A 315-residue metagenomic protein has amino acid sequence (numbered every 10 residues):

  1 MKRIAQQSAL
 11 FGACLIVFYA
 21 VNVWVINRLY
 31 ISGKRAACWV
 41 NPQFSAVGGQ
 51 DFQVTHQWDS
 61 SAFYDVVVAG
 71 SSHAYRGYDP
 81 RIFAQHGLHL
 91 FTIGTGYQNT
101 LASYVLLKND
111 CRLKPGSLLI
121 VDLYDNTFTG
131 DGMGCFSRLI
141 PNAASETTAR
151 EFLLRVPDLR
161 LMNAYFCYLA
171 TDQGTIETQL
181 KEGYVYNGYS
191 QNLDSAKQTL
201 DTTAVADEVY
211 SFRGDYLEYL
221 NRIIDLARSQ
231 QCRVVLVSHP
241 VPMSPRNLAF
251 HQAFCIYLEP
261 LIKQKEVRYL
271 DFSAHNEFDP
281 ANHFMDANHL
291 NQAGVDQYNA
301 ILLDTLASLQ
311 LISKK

Functional and structural regions predicted by a protein language model:
Q6-N27: Hydrophobic membrane-insertion alpha-helices, especially the h-region of bacterial N-terminal signal peptides
N27-G48: Alpha-helical transmembrane signal-anchor/signal-peptide segments
F44-S72: Short extracytoplasmic
V67-V68, T92-G96, D207-R213, R246-L248 (+1 more regions): Second-shell loop/turn segments in exported
V68-E151: Membrane-embedded segments
G132-R233: Secreted/periplasmic serine-hydrolase-like ester/acetyl group-modifying domain
V235, P240-D271: Substrate-gating cap/lid alpha-helix
D286-K315: Histidine-centered active-site loop/cap adjacent to the catalytic His in serine esterases/O-acetyl transfer systems
